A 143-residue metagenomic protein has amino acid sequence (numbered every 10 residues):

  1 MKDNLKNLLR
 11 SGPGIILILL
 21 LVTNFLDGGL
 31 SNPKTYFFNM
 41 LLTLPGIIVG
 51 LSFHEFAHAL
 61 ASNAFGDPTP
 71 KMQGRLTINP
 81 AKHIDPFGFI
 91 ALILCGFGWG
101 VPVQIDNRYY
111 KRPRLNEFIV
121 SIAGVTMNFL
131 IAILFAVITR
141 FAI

Functional and structural regions predicted by a protein language model:
M1-I143: Hydrophobic transmembrane alpha-helices and their immediate loop junctions in multi-pass integral membrane proteins
